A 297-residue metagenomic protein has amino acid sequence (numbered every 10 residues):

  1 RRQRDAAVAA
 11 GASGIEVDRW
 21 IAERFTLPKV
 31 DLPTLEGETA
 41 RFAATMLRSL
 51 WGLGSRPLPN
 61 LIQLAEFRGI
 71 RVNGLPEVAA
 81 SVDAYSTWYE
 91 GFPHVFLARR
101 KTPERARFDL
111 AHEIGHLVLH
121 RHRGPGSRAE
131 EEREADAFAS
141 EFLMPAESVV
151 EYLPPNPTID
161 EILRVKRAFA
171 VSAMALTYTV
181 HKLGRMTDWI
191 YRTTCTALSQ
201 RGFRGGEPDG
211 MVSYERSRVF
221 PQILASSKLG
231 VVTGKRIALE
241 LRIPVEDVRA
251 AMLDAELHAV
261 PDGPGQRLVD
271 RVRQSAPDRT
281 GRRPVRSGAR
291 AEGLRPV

Functional and structural regions predicted by a protein language model:
R1-V297: Short juxta-domain linker segments that transition from a proline/glycine-rich, charged coil into a short amphipathic
